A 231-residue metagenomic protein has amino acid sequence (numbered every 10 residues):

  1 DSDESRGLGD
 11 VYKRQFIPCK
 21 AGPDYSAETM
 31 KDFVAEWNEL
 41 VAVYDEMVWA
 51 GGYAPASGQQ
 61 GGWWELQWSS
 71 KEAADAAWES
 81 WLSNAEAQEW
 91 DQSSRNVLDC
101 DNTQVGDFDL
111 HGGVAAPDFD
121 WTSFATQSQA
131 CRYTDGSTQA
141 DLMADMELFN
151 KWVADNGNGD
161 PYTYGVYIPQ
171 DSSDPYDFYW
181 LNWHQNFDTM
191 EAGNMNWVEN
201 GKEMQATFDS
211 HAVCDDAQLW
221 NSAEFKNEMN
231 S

Functional and structural regions predicted by a protein language model:
D1-Y12: Single conserved hydrophobic/aromatic residue that forms the stacking wall/gate of nucleotide- or nucleobase-binding
D10-S231: Short S/T/G/P-rich N-terminal loop/turn motif that feeds into the first structured element of a domain
